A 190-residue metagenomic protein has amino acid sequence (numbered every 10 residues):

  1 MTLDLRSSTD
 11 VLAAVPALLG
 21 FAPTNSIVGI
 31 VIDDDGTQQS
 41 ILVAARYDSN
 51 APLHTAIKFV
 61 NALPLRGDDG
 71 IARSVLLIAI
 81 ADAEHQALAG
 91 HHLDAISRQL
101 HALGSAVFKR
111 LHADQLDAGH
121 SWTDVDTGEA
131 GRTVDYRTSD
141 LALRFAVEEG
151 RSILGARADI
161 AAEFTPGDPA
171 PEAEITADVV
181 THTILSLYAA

Functional and structural regions predicted by a protein language model:
T2-A17, T24, L42-A190: Charged, compositionally biased boundary regions
A22, Q38-Q39: Long, compositionally biased intrinsically disordered regions
I27-V31: Short beta-strand scaffold segments in enzyme catalytic cores
I32-Q38: Short acidic-glycine loop/turn motifs at beta-strand connectors
